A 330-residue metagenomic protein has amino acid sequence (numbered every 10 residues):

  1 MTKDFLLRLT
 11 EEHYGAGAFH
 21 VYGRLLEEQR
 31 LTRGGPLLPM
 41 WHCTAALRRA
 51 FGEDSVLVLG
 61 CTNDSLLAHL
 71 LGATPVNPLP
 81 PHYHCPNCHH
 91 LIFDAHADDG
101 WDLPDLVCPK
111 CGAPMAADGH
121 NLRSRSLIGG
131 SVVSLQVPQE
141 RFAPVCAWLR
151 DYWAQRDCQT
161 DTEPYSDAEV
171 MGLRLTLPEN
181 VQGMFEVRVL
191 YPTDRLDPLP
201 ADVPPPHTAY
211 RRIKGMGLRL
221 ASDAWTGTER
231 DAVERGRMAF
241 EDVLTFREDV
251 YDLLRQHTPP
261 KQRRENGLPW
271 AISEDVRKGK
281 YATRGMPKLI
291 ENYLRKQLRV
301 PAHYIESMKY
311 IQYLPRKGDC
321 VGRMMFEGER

Functional and structural regions predicted by a protein language model:
M1-R330: Alpha-helical scaffold/interaction cores of sigma-54-like transcription cofactors and many family A DNA polymerases
